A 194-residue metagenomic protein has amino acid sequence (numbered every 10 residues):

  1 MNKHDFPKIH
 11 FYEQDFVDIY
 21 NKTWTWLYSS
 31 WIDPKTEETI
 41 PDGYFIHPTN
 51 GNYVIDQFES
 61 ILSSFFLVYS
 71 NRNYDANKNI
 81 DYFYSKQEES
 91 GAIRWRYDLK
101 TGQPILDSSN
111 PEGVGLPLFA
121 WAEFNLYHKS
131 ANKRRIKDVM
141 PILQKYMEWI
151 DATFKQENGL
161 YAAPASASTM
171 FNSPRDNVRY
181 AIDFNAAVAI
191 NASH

Functional and structural regions predicted by a protein language model:
M1-I55, D75-K78, Y82: Low-complexity, Ser/Thr/Pro/Gly-enriched N-terminal "stalk/linker" regions
K8-H10, F65-F66, V178: Second-shell loop/turn segments in exported
L27, M147-D151, A192: A structural signal for well-ordered alpha-helices, especially hydrophobic packing surfaces of coiled-coils
W31-T36, D151-A163: Proline-centered turn/helix-capping motifs that create local helix->coil transitions or kinks
G43-G51, Q103-L106, F171-I182: Active-site-adjacent structural elements in folded domains
Y53-G159, A181-N185: Aromatic-rich carbohydrate-recognition surfaces in CAZymes
Q156-D176: Short, flexible helix-coil linker/hinge segments at the edges of structured domains or between repeats
D183-H194: Active-site neighborhood of glycoside hydrolase catalytic domains
